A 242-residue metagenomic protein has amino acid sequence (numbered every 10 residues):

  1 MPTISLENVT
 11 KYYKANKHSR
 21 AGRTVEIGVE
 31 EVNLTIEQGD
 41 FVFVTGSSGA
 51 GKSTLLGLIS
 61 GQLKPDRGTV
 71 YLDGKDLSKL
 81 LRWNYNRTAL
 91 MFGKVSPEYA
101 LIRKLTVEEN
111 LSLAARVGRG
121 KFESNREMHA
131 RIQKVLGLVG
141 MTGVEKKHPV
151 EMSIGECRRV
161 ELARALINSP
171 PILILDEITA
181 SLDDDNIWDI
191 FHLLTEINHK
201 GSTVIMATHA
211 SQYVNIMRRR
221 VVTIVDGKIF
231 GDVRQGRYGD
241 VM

Functional and structural regions predicted by a protein language model:
S60: Helix-to-loop junction immediately C-terminal to a conserved catalytic motif
D76, N125-V144: Conserved ABC ATPase "signature" region
L77-G93, N125, H199: ABC ATPase NBD coupling module
H148-M152, E156: Conserved ABC ATPase signature
L162: Hydrophobic anchor residue at the start of the ABC signature
S169: Conserved catalytic motifs of ABC-family nucleotide-binding domains
L173-D176: Catalytic Walker B motif of ABC-type/P-loop ATPase nucleotide-binding domains
